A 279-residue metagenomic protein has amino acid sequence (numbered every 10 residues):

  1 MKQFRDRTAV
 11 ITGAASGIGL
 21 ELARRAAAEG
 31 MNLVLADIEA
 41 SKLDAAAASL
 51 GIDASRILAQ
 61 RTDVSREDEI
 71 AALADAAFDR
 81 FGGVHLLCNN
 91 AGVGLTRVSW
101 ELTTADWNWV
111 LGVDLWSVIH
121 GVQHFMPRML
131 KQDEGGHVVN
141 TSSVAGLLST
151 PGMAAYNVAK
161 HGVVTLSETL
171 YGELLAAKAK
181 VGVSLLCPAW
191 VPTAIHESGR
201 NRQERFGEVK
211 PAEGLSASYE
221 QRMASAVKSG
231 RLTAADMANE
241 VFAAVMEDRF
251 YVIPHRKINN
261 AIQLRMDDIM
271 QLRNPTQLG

Functional and structural regions predicted by a protein language model:
K2-L33: Canonical Rossmann dinucleotide-binding motif of NAD(H)/NADP(H)-dependent dehydrogenases/reductases, specifically
E29-A45: Conserved glycine-rich Rossmann-like NAD(P)H-binding loop of the short-chain dehydrogenase/reductase
A40-S41, R61-A72, T104: The beta1-alpha1 cofactor-binding region of Rossmann-like NAD(H)/NADP(H)-dependent oxidoreductases
V98-S99, T103-N108: Substrate-binding pocket helix/loop in short-chain dehydrogenase/reductase
V122, A159: Active-site helix of classical SDR
S143: Residue(s) in the substrate-gating loop at a strand-loop-helix junction that position the organic substrate next
L175-Y251: SDR active-site lid
